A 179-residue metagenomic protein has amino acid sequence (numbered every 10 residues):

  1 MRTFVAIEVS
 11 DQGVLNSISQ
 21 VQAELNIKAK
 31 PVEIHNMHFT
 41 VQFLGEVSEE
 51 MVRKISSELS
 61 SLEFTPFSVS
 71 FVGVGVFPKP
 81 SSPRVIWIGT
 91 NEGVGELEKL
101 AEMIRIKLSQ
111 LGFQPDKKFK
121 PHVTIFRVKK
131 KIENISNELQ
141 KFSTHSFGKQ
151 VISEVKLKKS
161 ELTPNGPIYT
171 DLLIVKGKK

Functional and structural regions predicted by a protein language model:
M1-K179: Histidine-dependent nucleotide/RNA phosphoesterase domain, centered on the 2H-phosphoesterase fold with its duplicated
